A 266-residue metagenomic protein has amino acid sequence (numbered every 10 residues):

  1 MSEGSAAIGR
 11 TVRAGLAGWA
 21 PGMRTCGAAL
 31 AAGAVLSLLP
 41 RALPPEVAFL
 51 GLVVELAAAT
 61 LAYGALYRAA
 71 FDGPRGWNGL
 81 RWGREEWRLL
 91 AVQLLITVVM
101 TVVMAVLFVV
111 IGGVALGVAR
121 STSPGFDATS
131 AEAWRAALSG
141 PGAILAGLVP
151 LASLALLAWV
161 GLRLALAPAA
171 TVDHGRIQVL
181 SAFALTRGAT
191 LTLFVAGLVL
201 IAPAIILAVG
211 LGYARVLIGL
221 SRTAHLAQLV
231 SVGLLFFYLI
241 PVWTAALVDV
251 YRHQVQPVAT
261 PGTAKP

Functional and structural regions predicted by a protein language model:
S2-V35, L80-M104, G140-A146, W159-A208 (+1 more regions): Interfacial aromatic "cap" segments that immediately flank transmembrane helices in multipass membrane proteins
S5-L61, Y67-R68, P74, Q228 (+2 more regions): Transmembrane alpha-helical insertion/packing segments
G33-A58, M104-L157, I205-F237: Membrane-helix interface segments in multi-pass membrane proteins
V54-G76, S123, R163-G175, A196-P266: Juxtamembrane transition segments at transmembrane-helix termini in multipass membrane proteins
F71-D72, I96, M100, G112: Alpha-helix capping at helix-to-loop junctions
